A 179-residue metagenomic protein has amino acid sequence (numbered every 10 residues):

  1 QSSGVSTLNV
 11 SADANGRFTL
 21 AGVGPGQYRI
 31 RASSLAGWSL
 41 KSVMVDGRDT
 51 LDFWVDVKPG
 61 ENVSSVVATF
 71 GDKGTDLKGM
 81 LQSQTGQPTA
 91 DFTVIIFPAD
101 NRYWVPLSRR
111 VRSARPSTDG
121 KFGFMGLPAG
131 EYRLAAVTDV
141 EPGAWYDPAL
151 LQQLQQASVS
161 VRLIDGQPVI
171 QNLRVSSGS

Functional and structural regions predicted by a protein language model:
Q1-S179: Long luminal/extracellular ectodomains of secretory-pathway precursor proteins
